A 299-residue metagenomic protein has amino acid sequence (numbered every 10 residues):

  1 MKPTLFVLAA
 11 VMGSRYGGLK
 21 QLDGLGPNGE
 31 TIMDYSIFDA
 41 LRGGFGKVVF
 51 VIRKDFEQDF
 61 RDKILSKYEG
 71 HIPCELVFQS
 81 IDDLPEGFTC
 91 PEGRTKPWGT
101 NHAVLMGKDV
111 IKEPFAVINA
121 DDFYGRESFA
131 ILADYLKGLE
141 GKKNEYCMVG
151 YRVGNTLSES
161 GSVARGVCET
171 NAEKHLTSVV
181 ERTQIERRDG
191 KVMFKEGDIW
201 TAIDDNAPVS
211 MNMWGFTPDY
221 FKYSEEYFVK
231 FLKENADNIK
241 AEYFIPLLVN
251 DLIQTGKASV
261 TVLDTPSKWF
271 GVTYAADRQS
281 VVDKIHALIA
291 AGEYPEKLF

Functional and structural regions predicted by a protein language model:
M1-A10, P27-V117, Y124-G125, F129 (+1 more regions): Conserved N-terminal catalytic core of the sugar/cofactor nucleotidyltransferase
M12, D122, V153: Active-site metal-binding loops of divalent metal-dependent hydrolases
L22, V167-T170, V262: A structural signal for short hydrophobic beta-strand segments in well-ordered beta-sheet cores
E86-P97, G161-G166, A276-S280: Short, surface-exposed amphipathic charged segments that create phosphate/polyanion-binding patches used for binding
R126-W214, P218: Conserved core of the sugar-phosphate nucleotidyltransferase
P208, V260-S267: Catalytic beta-strand/loop signature of glycosyltransferases that borders the donor
E225-A258: A C-terminal functional module that forms or caps the active site or interfaces directly with catalytic machinery
Q254, S259, W269-F299: Hydrophobic helical membrane-anchoring modules
